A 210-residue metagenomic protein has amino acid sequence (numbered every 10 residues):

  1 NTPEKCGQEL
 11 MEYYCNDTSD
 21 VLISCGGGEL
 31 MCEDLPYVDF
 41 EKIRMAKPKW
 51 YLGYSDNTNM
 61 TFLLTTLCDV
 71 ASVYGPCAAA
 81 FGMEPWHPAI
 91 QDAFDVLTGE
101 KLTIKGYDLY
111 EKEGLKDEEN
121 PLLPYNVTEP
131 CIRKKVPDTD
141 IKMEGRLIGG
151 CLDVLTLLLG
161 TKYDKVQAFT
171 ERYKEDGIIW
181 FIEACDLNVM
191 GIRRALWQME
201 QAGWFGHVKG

Functional and structural regions predicted by a protein language model:
N1-T18: ATP/NTP phosphate-donor binding region
V21-I23, L52, I179-F181: Structural motif
I23-Y37, Y54: N-terminal glycine-rich "phosphate-gripper" loop used for MgATP/nucleotide binding and carboxylate activation
V38-L64, A71-A79: Short, acidic/small-residue loops that bind anionic groups at enzyme active sites
A71-D153: Conserved anion/nucleotide-ligand pocket segment
C131-R133, G149-I182: Glycine-rich, aromatic-lined ligand/substrate-binding cores of catalytic and carbohydrate-binding domains
N188-G210: C-terminal active-site/capping subdomain that shapes the small-molecule cofactor and substrate pocket of enzyme
